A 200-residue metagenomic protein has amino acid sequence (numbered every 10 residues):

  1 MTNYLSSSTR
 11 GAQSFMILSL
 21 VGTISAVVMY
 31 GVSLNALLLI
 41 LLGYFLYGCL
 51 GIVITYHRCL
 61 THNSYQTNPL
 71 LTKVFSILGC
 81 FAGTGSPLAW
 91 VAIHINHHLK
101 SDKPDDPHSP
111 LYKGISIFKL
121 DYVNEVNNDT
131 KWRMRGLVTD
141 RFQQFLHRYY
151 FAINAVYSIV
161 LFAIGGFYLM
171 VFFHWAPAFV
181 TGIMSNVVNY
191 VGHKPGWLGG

Functional and structural regions predicted by a protein language model:
M1-N186: Non-catalytic, topology-defining segments of multipass membrane proteins
V180-G200: Alpha-helical transmembrane anchor segments
